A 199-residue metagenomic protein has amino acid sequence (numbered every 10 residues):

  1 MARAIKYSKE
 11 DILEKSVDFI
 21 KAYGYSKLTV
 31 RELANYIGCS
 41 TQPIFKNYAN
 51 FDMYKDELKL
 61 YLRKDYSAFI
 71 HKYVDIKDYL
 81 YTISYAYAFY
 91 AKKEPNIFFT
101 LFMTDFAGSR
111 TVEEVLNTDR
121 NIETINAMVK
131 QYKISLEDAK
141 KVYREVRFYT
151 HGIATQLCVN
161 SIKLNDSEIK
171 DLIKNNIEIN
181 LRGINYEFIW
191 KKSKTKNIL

Functional and structural regions predicted by a protein language model:
K6-V17, S26-K27, G38, F45-H71 (+2 more regions): An amphipathic alpha-helix adjacent to DNA-recognition modules
I20, M53-L62, F98-L101, R110-N117: Alpha-helical DNA-contacting segments of helix-turn-helix folds
A34: The alpha-helix within a helix-turn-helix
I70-N96, L136, V146: Hydrophobic alpha-helical connector segments
Y90-R110, A127, I153-K163: Amphipathic alpha-helical segments used for helix-helix packing
A107-K133, K140-R144, D171-R182: Amphipathic alpha-helical packing segments from all-alpha helical-bundle domains
A127-K130, K163-L199: C-terminal peripheral helix-coil segments that are non-catalytic and often amphipathic
L136-V159, K170-I179, K196-L199: Hydrophobic alpha-helical segments that form the core of small-molecule binding pockets and/or dimer interfaces
